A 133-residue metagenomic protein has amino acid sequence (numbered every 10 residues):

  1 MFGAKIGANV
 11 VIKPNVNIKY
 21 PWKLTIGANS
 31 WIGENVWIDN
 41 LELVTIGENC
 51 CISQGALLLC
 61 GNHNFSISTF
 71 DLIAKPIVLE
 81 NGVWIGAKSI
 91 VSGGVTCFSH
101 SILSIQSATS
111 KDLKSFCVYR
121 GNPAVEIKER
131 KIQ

Functional and structural regions predicted by a protein language model:
M1-K19: Extended, small-residue-rich solenoid/repeat segments and analogous flexible loops that form exposed scaffolds
G7, T96, K114: Short conserved AdoMet
P14-I26, W31-C97, C117, N122-P123 (+1 more regions): Flexible, glycine/small-residue-enriched loop-and-beta-strand segment within the central core of proteins
I102-S104, A108, F116: A generic "structured core" feature
